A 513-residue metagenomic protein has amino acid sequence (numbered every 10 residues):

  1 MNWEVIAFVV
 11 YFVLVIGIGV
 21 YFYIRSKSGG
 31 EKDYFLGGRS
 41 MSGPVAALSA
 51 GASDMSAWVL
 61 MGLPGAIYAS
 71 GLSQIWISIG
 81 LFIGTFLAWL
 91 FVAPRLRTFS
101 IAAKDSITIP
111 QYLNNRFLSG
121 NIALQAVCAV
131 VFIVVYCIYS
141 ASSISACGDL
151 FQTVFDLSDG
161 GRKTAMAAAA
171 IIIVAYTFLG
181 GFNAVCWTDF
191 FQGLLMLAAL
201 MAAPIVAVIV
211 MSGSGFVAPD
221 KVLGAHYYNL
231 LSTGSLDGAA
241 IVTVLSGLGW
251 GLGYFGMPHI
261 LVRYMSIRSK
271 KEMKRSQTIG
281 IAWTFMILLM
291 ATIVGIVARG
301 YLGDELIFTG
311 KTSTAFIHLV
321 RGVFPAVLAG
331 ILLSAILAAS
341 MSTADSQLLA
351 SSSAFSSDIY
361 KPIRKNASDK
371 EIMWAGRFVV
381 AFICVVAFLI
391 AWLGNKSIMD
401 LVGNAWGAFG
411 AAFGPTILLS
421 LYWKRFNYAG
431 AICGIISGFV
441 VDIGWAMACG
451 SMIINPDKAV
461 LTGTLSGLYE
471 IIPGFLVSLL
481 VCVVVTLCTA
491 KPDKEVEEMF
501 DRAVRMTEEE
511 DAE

Functional and structural regions predicted by a protein language model:
M1-E513: Membrane-embedded helix-loop-helix hairpins and adjacent transmembrane boundary segments in multi-pass transporters
